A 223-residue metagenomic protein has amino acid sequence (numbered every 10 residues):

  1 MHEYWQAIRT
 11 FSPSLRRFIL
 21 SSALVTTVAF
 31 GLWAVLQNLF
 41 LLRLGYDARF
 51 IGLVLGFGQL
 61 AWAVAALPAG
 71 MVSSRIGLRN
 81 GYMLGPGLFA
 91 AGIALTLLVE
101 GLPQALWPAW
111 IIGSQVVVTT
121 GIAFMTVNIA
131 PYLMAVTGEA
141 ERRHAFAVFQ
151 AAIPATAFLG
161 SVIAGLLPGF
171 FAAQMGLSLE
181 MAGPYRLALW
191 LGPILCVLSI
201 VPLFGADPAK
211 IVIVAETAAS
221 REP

Functional and structural regions predicted by a protein language model:
E3-A63: Helix-loop boundary and gating motifs at the non-cytosolic
A23, G92, Q104-M125: Hydrophobic core of transmembrane alpha-helices in multi-pass small-molecule transporters, especially MFS/SLC-type
A65-L78, P168: Helix-to-loop junctions at the C-terminal end of transmembrane segments in multipass secondary transporters
G87-A105: C-terminal ends and interior cores of transmembrane alpha-helices in multi-pass membrane transporters/permeases
S114-I153: Cytoplasmic helix-loop-helix junction between adjacent transmembrane helices in 12-TM secondary transporters
L159-A182: Transmembrane alpha-helix termini and helix-breaking/packing motifs in multi-pass membrane transporters
G160, P193-A215: C-terminal membrane-cytosol helix-exit motif in multi-pass small-molecule transporters
